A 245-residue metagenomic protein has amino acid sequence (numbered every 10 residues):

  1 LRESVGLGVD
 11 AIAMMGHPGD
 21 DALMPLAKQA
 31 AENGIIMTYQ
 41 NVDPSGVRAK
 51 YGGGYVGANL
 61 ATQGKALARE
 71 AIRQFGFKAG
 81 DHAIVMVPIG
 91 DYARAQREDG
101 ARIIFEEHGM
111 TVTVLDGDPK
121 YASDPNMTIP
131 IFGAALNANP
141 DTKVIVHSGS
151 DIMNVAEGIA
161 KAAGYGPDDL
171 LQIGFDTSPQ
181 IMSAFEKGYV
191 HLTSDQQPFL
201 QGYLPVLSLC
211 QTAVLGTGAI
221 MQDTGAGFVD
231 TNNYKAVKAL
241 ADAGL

Functional and structural regions predicted by a protein language model:
L1-E32, A101, T113, K120-A184: Hydrophobic alpha-helical
A11, G53-Y55, D81-G90: Short beta-strand segments enriched in small/hydrophobic residues
L26-T62, S178-H191, A239: Flexible loop/hinge segments that line or gate small-molecule binding clefts
T38, L171-I173, V229: Structural detector of well-ordered beta-strand residues that form the stable sheet scaffold of enzyme domains
G54-D81, Q96, N126-I129, T177-I181 (+1 more regions): Hydrophobic alpha-helical segments within soluble ligand-binding/sensing domains
Q63-L67, Y92-V112, M127, I131 (+2 more regions): Short, solvent-exposed amphipathic alpha-helices that sit in or adjacent to ligand/effector-binding or catalytic
D81-V85, R102-P125, G225: Short beta-strand elements in bilobed, periplasmic/extracellular small-molecule ligand-binding domains
V85-M86, F105-H108, Q197-L245: Hinge/cleft segment of the Venus flytrap/periplasmic-binding protein
